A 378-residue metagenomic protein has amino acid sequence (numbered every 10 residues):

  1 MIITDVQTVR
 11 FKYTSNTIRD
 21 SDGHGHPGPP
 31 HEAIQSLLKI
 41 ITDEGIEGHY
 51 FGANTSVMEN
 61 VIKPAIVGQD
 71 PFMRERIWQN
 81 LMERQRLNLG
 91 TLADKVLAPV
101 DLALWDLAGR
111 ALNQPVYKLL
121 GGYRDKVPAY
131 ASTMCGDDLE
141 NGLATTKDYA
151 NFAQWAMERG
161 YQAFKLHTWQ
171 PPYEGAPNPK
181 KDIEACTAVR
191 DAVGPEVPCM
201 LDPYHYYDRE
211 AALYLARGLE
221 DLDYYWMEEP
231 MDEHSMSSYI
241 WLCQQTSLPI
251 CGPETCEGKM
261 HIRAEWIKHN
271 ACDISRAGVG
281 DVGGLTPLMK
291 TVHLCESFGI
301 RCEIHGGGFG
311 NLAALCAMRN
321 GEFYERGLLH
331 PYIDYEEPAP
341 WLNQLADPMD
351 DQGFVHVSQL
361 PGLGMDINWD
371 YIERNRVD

Functional and structural regions predicted by a protein language model:
M1-E44, Y335-L342: Structured beta-strand/loop patches that form or line metal/cofactor-binding pockets in enzymes
I3, G45, I62, V100 (+8 more regions): Conserved, mostly hydrophobic/aromatic
I41-L112: Metal- or metallocofactor-binding catalytic centers and their adjacent structured scaffolds across diverse enzyme
N60, M73-E75, R217, D223 (+1 more regions): Shared catalytic-loop signature of beta/alpha-barrel
D101-E140: Glycine-rich, aromatic-flanked loop segments that form ligand/cofactor-binding clefts across common enzyme folds
K126-V127, A131-I240, T246: Metal-dependent enolase-superfamily TIM-barrel catalytic cores that perform enediolate-based chemistry
P361-D378: Extended hydrophobic packing segments that form well-structured cores
